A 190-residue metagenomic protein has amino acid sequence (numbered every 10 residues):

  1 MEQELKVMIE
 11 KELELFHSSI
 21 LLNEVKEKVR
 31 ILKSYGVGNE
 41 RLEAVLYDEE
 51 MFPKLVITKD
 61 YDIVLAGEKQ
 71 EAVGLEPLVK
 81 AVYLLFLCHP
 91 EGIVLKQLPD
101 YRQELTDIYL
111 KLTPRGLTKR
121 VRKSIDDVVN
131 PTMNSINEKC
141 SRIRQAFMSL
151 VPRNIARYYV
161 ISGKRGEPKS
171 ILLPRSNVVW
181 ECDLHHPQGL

Functional and structural regions predicted by a protein language model:
M1-R41: Long, compositionally biased intrinsically disordered regions
E24-L84, H89: Short boundary/linker motifs that mark transitions into or out of structured domains
V25, L32, L105, V121 (+1 more regions): Extended hydrophobic/Leu-rich segments
R41-M51, I57, N137-L190: DNA-binding patch around the recognition helix
E71-R122, I143: Short amphipathic alpha-helical recognition elements used for nucleic-acid or partner binding across transcription
L75-V82, V129-L150: DNA-recognition element of transcription regulators
R115-S135: Intrinsically disordered, low-complexity acidic Ser/Thr-rich regulatory segments
